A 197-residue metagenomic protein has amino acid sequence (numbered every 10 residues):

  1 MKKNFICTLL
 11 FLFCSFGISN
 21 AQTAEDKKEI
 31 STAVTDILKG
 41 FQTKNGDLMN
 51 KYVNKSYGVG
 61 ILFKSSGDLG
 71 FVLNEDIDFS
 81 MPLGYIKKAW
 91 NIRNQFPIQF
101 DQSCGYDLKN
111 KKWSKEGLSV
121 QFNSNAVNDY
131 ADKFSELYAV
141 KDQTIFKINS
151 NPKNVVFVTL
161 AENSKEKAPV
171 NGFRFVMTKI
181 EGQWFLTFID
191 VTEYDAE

Functional and structural regions predicted by a protein language model:
N4-F16: Sec-dependent N-terminal signal peptides
S15-G17, N45, F173: Generic detector of short, well-ordered, non-transmembrane alpha-helical segments enriched in hydrophobic residues
S19-T23: Boundary at the C-terminal end of the N-terminal hydrophobic targeting segment
E25-D26, S31-T32, N54-E197: C-terminal-biased regions
K28-K44: Short, aromatic-enriched amphipathic alpha-helices that serve as compact interaction elements
I37, D47, F175: Residue-level detector of short, conserved catalytic/binding motifs and their immediate flanks
N45-S56: Short, well-ordered alpha-helical segments enriched in acidic and aromatic residues
